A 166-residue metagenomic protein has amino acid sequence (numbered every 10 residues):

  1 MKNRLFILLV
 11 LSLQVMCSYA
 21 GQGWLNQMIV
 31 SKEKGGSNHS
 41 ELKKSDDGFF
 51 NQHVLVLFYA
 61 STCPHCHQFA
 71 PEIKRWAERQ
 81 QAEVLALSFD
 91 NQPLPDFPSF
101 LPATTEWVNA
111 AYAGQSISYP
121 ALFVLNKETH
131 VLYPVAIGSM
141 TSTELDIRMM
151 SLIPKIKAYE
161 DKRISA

Functional and structural regions predicted by a protein language model:
L5-L13: Sec-dependent N-terminal signal peptides
V15-C17: N-terminal signal peptide c-region/cleavage motif recognized by signal peptidases
A20-Q52, M150-A166: N-terminal leader/targeting and pre-domain segments
G48-C63: Short active-site neighborhood of thiol/selenol oxidoreductases, capturing the structured segment around
H67-Q80: Typically the conserved alpha-helix immediately C-terminal to a functionally engaged Cys/Sec in thioredoxin-like
A82-T105: Thiol-based oxidoreductase modules, predominantly thioredoxin-like and allied folds used for disulfide exchange
P98-E128: Short, internal strand/loop/helix patches that form the active-site neighborhood or redox-interaction surface
S116-D161: Non-catalytic, surface beta->alpha helical segment in thiol-disulfide oxidoreductase systems
